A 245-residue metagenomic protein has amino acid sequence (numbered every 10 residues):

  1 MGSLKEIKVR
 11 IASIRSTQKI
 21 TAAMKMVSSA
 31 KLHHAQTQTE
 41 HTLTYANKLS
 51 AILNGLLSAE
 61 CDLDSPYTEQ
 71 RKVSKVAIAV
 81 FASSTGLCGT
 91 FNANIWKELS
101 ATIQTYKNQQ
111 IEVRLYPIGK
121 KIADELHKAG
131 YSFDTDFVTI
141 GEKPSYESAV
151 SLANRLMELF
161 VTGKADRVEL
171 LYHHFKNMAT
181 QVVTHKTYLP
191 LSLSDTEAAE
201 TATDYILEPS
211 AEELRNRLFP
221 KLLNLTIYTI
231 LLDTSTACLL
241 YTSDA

Functional and structural regions predicted by a protein language model:
M1-S243: C-terminal beta-strand-loop-alpha-helix "lid" module of Rossmann-like NAD(P)-dependent dehydrogenases
